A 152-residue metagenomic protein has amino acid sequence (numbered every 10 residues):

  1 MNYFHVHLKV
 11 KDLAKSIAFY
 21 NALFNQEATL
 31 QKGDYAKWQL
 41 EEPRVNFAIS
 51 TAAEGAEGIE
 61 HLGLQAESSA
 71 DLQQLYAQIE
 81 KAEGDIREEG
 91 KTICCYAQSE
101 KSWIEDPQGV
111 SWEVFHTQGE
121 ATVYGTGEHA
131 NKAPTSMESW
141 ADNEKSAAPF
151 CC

Functional and structural regions predicted by a protein language model:
M1-A14, R44, H61-L62, V123-C152: N-terminal beta-strand motif that seeds the catalytic metal site of vicinal oxygen chelate
N2-N46: Core segments of cupin and vicinal oxygen chelate
L13, G63-S111, G119-T122: Vicinal oxygen chelate
K32-Y35, A56, C95-E100: Short acidic/glycine-enriched loop/turn segments that link adjacent beta-strands
E41-E42, Q98-S102, H129-A130: Short secondary-structure transition/capping segments
E41-N46, E54-A56, E67-L72: Short, charged/polar surface micro-motifs in flexible loops or helix N-caps
F47-S50, E113: Conserved beta-strand in the GNAT
